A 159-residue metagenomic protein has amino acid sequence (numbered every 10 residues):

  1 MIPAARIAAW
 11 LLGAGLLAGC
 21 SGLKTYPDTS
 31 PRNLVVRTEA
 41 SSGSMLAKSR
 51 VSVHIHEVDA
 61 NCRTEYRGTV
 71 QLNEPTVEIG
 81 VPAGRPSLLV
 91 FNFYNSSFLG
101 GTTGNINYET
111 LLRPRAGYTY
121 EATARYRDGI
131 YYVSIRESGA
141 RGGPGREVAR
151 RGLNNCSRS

Functional and structural regions predicted by a protein language model:
M1-G22: Sec-dependent bacterial lipoprotein signal peptides
C20-P114, Y118-S159: Short loop/turn and low-complexity linker motifs enriched in small/turn-promoting residues
